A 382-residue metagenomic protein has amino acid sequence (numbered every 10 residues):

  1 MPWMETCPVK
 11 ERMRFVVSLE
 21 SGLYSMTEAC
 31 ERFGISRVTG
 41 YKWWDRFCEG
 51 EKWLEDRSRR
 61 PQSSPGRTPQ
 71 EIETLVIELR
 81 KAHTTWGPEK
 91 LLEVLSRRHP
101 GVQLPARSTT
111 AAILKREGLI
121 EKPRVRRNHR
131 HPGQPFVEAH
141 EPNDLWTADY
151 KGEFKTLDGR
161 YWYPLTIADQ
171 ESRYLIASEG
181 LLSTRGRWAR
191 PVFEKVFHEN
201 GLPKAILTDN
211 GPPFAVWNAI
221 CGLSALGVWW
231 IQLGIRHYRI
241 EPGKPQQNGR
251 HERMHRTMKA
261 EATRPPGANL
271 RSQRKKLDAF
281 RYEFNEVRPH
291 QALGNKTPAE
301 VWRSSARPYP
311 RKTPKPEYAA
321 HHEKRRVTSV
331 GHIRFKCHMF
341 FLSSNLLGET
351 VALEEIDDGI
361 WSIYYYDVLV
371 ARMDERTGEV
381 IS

Functional and structural regions predicted by a protein language model:
M1-R14, Q62-Q70: Short, Lys/Arg-enriched anionic-surface-contact patches
C7-Y24, E73-A82: Short, amphipathic alpha-helical "recognition" segments used to contact nucleic acids or chromatin
F15, A29, G40-W43, L75-V76 (+14 more regions): Mobile genetic element proteins and their domesticated derivatives, centered on retroelements and DNA transposons
E51-T147, E153, S224-G227, P245 (+1 more regions): Basic, flexible linker segments flanking DNA-binding modules in nucleic acid-interacting mobile-element proteins
Q70, S108, A112-A168, S172-Y174 (+5 more regions): Mobile-element integrase/transposase regions, centering on the N-terminal DNA-binding/Zn-coordinating module
T184, F197-I220, E241-G243, N248 (+1 more regions): Acidic/histidine-rich, metal-coordinating catalytic segments
G222, L226-P310, A352, I356-D357: Charged alpha-helix within mobile-element recombinases
N285-S382: C-terminal, beta-rich DNA-binding module of retroviral/retroelements integrases
